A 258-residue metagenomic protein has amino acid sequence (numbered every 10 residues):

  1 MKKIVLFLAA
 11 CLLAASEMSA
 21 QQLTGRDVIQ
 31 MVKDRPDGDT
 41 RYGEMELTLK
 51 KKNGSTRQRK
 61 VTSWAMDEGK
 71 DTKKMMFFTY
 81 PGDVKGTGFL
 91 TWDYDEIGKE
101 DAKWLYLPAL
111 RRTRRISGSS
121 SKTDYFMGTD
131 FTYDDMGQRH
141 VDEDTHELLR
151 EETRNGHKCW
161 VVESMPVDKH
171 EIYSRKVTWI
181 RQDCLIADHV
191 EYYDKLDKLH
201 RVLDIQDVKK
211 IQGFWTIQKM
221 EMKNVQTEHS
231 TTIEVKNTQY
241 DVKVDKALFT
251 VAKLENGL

Functional and structural regions predicted by a protein language model:
I4-L13: Sec-dependent N-terminal signal peptides
S16-Q21: Sec/Tat signal peptide C-region and signal peptidase I cleavage site
L23-A109: N-terminal mature ectodomain segment of secretory-pathway/periplasmic proteins
R26, R57-Q58, D135-L148, D197-V202: A short, amphipathic edge element
T62-A65, E147-T153, Q206-V208: Short amphipathic beta-strand and strand-loop transition segments with alternating hydrophobic
T79, L90, A102-Y106, R115-S117 (+2 more regions): Gly/Pro-enriched, hydrophobic low-complexity segments that function as extracytoplasmic propeptides/linkers
G257-L258: Short, solvent-exposed mixed-charge patches
